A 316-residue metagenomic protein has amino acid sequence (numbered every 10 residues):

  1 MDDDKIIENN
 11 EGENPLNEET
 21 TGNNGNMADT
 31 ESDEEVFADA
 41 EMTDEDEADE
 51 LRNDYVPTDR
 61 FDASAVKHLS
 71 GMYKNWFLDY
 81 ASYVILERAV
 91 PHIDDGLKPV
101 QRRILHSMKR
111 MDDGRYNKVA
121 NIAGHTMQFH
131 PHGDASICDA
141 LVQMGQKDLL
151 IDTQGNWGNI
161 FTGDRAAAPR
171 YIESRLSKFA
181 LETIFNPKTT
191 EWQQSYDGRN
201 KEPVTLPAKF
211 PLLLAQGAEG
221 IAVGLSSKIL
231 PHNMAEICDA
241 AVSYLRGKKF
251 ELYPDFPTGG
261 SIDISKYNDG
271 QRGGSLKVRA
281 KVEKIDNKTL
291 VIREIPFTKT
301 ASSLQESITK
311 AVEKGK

Functional and structural regions predicted by a protein language model:
D2-G273: Catalytic phosphate-handling regions of large nucleic-acid enzymes and associated NTPases
S275-K316: Gly/Lys-enriched N-terminal cap/neck module of very large, oligomeric protein machines
